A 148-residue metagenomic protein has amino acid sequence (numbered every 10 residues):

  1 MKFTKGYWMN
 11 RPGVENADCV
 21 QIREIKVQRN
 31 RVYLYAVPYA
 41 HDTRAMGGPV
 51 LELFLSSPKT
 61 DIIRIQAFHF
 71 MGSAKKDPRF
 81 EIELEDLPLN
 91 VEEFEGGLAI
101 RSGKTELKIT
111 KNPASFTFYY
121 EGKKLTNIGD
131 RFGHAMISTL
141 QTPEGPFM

Functional and structural regions predicted by a protein language model:
M1-M148: N-terminal accessory segment at the very beginning of proteins
